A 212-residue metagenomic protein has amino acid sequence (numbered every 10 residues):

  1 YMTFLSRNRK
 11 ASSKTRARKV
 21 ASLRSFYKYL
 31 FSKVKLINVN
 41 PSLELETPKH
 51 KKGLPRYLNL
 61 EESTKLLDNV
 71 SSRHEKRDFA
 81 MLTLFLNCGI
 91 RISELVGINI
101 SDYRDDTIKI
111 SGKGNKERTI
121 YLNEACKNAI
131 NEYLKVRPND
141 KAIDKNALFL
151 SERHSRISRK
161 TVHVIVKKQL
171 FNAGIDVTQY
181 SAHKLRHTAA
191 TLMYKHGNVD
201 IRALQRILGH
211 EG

Functional and structural regions predicted by a protein language model:
Y1-G212: Conserved catalytic core of the tyrosine transesterase superfamily
